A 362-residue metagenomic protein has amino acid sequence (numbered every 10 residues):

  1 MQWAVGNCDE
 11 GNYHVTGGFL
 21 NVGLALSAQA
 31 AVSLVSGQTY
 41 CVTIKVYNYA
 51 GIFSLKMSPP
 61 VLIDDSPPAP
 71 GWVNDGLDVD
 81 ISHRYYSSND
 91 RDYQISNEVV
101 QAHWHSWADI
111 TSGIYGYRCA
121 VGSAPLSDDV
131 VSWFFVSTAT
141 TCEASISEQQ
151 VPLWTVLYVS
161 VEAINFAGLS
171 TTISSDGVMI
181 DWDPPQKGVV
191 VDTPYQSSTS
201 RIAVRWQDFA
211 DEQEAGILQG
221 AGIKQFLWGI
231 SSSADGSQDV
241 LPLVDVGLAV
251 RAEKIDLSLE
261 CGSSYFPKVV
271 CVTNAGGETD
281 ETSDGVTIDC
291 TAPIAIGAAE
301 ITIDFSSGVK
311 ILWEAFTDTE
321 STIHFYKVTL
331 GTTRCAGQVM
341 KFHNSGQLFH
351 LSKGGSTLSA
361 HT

Functional and structural regions predicted by a protein language model:
M1-A4, G71-V73, H103, Y117 (+3 more regions): Tandem-repeat architecture and repeat-register "anchor" residues
Q2-V35, D90, A120-L153, Q225-C261 (+1 more regions): Recognizes extended acidic, P/S/T-rich segments that occur within or adjacent to Ig-like beta-sandwich modules
G6, G51-I52, S58-Y86, D109 (+10 more regions): Flexible, low-complexity linkers/stalks enriched in Thr/Pro that connect modular domains
V42, L157-V159, P267: Hydrophobic beta-strand segments within extracellular beta-sandwich modules
V46, A163, C271-V272: Conserved structural position at the C-terminal beta-strand of extracellular beta-sandwich adhesion modules
H83-N97: Predominantly extracytoplasmic/ectodomain segments of secreted and cell-surface proteins
E98-I110, S200-Q219, S307-E320: Conserved aromatic anchor
